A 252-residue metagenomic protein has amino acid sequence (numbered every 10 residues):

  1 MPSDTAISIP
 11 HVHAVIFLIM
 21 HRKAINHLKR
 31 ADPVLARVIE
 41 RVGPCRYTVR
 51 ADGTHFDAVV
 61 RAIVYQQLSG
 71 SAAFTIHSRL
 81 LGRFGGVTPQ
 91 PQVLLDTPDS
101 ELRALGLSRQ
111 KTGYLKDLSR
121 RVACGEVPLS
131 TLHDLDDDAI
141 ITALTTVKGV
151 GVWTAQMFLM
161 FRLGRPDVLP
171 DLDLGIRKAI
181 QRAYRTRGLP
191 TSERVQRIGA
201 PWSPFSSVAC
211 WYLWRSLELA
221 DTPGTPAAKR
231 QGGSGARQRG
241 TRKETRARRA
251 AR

Functional and structural regions predicted by a protein language model:
V12-Y47, D137, V152-R252: C-terminal accessory module of base-excision DNA glycosylases/AP lyases that mediates lesion recognition and DNA
V34-V38, L68-K148, S203: Alpha-helical ds-nucleic-acid-binding substructure associated with the helix-hairpin-helix region of base-excision DNA
V49-D57, G106-Q110, G199-S206: Structural motif
